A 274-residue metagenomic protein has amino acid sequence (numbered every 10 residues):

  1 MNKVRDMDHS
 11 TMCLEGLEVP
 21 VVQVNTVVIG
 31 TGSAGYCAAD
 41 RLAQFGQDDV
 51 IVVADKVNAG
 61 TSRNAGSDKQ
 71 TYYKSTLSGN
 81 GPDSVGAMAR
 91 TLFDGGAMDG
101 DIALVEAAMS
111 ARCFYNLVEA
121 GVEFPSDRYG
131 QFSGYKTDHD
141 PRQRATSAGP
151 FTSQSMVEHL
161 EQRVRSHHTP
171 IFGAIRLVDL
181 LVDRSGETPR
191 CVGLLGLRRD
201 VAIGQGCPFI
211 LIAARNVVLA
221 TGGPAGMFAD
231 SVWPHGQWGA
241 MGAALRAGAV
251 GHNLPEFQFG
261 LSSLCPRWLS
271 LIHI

Functional and structural regions predicted by a protein language model:
N2-M7, C13-E18, D48, D55-V192 (+4 more regions): Conserved N-terminal/central alpha/beta ligand/cofactor-binding core
V22-V24, Q205-N216: Core beta-strand elements of the Rossmann-like FAD/NAD(P) dinucleotide-binding domain in flavoenzyme oxidoreductases
N25-V28, V53, M227-D230: A short, small-residue-rich loop immediately preceding and capping a beta-strand
T26-I51: N-terminal Rossmann-like FAD-binding beta1-loop-alpha1 element of flavoenzymes
A39-D40, F114, M241: Generic hydrophobic/aromatic pocket-lining and core-packing "Φ" positions
Q44-Q47, Q70-S75, W233-G239: A glycine- and small-aliphatic-rich helix-loop capping segment at beta-alpha/alpha-beta transitions that lines
A213-S270: Glycine-rich loop(s) and the adjacent beta-strand/alpha-helix scaffold that form part
